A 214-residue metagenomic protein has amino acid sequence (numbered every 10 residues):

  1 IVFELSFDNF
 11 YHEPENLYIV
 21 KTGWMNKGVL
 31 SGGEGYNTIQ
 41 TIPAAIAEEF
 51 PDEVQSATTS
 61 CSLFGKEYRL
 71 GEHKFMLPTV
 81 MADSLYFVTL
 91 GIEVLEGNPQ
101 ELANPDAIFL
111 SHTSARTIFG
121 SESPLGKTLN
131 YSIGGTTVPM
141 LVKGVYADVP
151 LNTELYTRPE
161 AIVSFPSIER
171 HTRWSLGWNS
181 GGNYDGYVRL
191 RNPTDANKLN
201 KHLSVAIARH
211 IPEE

Functional and structural regions predicted by a protein language model:
V2-F3, T117: Cytoplasmic juxtamembrane "membrane-exit" helices immediately C-terminal to transmembrane segments
F3-K66, N179-R189, N200-K201: Membrane-proximal extracellular/periplasmic loop immediately following the first transmembrane helix
P14-N16, D83, D106: Activation loop
G32-G33, K74-P78: Membrane-proximal lumenal/periplasmic loop motifs of glycosylation machinery
Q55-T58, E93-N98: Short, well-structured beta-strand/strand-turn elements
S60, R69, N130-S132: A generic structural motif
V80-E96, I108-E214: Mid-to-C-terminal secondary-structure elements that act as membrane-proximal/extracytoplasmic interface segments
P99-A103: Glycine-rich loop motifs involved in handling phospho/adenylate chemistry
